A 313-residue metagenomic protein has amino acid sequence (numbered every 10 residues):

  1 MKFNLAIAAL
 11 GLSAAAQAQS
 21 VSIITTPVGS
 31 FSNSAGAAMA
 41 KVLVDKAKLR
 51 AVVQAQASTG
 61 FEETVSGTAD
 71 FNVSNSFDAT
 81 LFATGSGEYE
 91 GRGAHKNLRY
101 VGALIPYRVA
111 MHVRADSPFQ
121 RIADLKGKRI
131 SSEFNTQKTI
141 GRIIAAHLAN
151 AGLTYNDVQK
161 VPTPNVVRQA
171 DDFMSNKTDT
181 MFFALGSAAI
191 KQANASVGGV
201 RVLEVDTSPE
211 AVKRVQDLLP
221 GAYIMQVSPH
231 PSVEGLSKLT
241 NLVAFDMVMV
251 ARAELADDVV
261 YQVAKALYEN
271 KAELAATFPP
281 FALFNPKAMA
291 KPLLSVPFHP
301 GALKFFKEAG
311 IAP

Functional and structural regions predicted by a protein language model:
M1-A8: Sec-dependent signal peptide recognition, specifically the positively charged N-region followed immediately by
A14-A18: Sec/Tat signal peptide C-region and signal peptidase I cleavage site
Q19-D45, R50-A51, Y107-S175, P292 (+1 more regions): Bilobed "Venus flytrap"/periplasmic-binding protein-like clamshell domains and structurally analogous long
F31-V65, N72, G235-S237: Extracytoplasmic small-molecule ligand-binding "clamshell" domains of the periplasmic binding protein/Venus flytrap
F71-I105, A188: Acidic, polar ligand-binding/catalytic clefts
S76-D78, G85-Y89, S117, T154-N156 (+3 more regions): Pocket-lining segment of extracytoplasmic ligand-binding domains
G127-A146, A222-L283, A290-K291: Ligand-binding clefts/hinges and TM-proximal coupling segments of bilobed small-molecule sensing domains
S175-K177, L185-V202, T207, R214-D217 (+2 more regions): An extracytoplasmic/periplasmic, membrane-proximal ligand-sensing/linker region
